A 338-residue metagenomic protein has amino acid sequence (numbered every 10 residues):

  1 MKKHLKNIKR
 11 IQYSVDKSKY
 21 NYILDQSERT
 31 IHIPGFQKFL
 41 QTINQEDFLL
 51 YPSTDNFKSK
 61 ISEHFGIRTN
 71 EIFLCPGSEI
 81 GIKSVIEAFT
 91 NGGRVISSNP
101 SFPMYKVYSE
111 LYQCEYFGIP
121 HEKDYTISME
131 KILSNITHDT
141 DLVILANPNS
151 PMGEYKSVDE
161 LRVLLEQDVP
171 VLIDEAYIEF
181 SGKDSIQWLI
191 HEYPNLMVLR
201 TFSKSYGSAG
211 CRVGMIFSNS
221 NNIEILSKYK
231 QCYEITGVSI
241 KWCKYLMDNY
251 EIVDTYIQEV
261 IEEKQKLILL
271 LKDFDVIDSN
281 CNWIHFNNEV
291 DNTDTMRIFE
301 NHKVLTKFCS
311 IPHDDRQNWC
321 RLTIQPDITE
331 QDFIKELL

Functional and structural regions predicted by a protein language model:
M1-P52, E63: N-terminal "arm"/small-domain region of PLP-dependent enzymes with the aminotransferase-like
F36, N195-M197, T201-L270, F274-I277: PLP-dependent aminotransferase class I/II
D55-V95: Phosphate-binding glycine-rich loop
A88-E110: Conserved PLP-anchoring active-site segment centered on the Schiff-base-forming lysine
N99, G118-K123, E175, C309: Short beta->alpha connector loops at strand-helix junctions that form conserved, small/polar/Pro-enriched
K123-E179: Active-site phosphate-binding strand-loop segment of PLP-dependent enzymes
S218, H285-V290, H302-L338: Conserved PLP-binding active-site segment of the aspartate aminotransferase-like
I261, D273-H302, I324: Conserved PLP-binding catalytic core of the aspartate aminotransferase-like
